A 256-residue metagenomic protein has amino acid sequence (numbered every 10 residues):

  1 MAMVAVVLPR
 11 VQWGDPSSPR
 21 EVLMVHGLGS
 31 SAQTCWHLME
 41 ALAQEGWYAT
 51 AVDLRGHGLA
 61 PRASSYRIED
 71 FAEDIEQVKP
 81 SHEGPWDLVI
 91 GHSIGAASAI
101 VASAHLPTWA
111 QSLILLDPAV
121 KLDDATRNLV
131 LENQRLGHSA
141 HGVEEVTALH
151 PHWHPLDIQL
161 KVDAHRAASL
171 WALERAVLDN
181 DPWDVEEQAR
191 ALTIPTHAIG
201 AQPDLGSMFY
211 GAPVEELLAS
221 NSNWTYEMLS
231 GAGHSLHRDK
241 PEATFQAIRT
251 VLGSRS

Functional and structural regions predicted by a protein language model:
M3-W13: A short loop-to-beta-strand scaffold at the N-terminal edge of the catalytic core in hydrolase folds
V11-P61: Conserved HGGG/HGGXW glycine-rich cap/lid loop of the alpha/beta-hydrolase fold
Q44, Y48-I90, A232: Active-site loop/oxyanion-hole signature of alpha/beta-hydrolase fold enzymes
G91-G95, A99: Gly/Ala-rich beta-loop-alpha elbow adjacent to hydrolase catalytic centers
I100-A104, W109-H141: Flexible "cap/lid" loop of the alpha/beta hydrolase fold
A125-T126, S139-I194: Conserved alpha/beta-hydrolase catalytic His-Asp/Glu region
I199-A232: Conserved loop-alpha-helix segment in the C-terminal half of the alpha/beta-hydrolase fold that carries the catalytic
A232-P241: Catalytic histidine-centered segment of alpha/beta-hydrolase-like enzymes
